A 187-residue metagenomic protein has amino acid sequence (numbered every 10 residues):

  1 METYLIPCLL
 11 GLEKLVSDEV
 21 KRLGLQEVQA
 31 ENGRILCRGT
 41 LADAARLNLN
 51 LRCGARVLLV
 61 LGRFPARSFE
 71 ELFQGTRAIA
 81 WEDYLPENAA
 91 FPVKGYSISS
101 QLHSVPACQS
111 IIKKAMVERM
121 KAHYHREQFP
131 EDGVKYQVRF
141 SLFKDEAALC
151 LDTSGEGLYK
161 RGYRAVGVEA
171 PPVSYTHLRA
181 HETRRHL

Functional and structural regions predicted by a protein language model:
E2-Y136, T153-G155, Y159-K160, R164-G167: Accessory substrate-recognition/RNA-binding modules or partner subunits associated with SAM-dependent
V93, F140, A180: A residue-level signal for conserved active-site and pocket-lining positions in enzyme catalytic cores
Y136-L142: Broad, structure-driven detector of short, well-ordered beta-strand segments within folded domains
L142-L149: C-terminal edge-of-domain segments
T176-H177, H181-T183: Conserved small/polar residues in nucleotide/adenosyl-binding loops
